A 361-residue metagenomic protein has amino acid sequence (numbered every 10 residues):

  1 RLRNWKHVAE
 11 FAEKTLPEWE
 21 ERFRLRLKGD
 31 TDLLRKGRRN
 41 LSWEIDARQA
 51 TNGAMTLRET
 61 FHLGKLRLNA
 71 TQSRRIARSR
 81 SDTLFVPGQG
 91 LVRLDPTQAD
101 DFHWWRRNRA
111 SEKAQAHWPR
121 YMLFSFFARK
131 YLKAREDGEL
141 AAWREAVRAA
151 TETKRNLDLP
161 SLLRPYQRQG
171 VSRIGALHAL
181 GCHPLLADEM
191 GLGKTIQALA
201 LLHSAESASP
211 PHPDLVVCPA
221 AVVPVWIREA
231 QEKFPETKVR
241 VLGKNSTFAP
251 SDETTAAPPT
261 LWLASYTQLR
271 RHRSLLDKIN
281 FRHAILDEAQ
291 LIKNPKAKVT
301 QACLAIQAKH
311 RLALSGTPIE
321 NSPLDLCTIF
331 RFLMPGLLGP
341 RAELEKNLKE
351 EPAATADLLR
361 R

Functional and structural regions predicted by a protein language model:
L2-P184, E232, T237, A256-W262 (+2 more regions): Charged, low-complexity
Q89, A114-A116, R120-K130, L177 (+5 more regions): Interdomain linker/hinge connecting the two RecA-like lobes of the SF2 helicase core
D158, T195, E206-A297, A342-L348: SF2 helicase/translocase NTPase motor core, specifically the RecA-like lobe 1 inter-motif segment between Walker
R173-L180, T195-P210, A302, Q307 (+1 more regions): Walker A/P-loop NTP-binding motif
P184-A187, L215: Short hydrophobic/aromatic beta-strand immediately N-terminal to the Walker A/P-loop
E189, A200-A205, W226, I329: Hydrophobic residues on the short alpha-helix immediately C-terminal to a glycine-rich phosphate/catalytic loop
E189-M190, T267, E288-Q290, G316-P318: Conserved Walker B
H283, L291, T300-R361: Conserved P-loop NTPase motor "coupling/switch" region that bridges the ATPase
